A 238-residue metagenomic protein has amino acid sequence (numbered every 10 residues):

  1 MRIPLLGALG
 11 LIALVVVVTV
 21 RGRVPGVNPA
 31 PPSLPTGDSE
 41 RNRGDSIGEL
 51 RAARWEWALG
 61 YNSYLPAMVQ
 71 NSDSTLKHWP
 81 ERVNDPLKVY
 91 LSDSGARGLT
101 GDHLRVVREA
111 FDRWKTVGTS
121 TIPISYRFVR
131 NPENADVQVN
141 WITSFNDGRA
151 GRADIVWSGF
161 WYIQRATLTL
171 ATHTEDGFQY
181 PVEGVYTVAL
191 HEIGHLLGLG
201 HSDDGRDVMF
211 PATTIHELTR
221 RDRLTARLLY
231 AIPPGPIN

Functional and structural regions predicted by a protein language model:
R2-G7, A13-N28, V156-G184, G200-N238: Metalloprotease/metallohydrolase-associated module, dominated by Zn2+-dependent proteases
L5-T100, D147, S158-F160, P236-I237: Disordered inhibitory propeptide/activation segment of secreted metzincin zinc metalloprotease zymogens, centered on
L34-G37, D85, A135, Q164-A166 (+2 more regions): Residues that flank catalytic or metal-binding motifs in active/ligand-binding sites
E81-R82, L99-T100, N131, P181 (+1 more regions): Helix N-cap and loop-to-helix transition residues
G95, T143-F145, T214: Short, internal active-site loops enriched in acidic
L99-D102, T214: Conserved aromatic-histidine-acidic binding/catalytic patches
H103-E192, L196: Metzincin-family zinc-dependent endopeptidase catalytic domain
